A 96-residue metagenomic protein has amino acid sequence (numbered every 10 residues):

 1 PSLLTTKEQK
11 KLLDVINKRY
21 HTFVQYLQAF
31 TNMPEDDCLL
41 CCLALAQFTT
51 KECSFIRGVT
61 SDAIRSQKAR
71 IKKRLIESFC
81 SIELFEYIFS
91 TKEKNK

Functional and structural regions predicted by a protein language model:
T5-K96: Cytosolic nucleotide-binding catalytic cores of signal-transduction proteins
